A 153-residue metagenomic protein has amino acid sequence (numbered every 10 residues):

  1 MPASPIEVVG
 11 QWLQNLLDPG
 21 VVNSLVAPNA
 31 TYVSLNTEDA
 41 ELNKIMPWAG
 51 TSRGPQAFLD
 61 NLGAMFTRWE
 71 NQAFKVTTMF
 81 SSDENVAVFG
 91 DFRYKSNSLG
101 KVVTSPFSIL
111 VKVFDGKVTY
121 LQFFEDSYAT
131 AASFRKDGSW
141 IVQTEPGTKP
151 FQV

Functional and structural regions predicted by a protein language model:
M1-P2, P47, T51, G100: Alpha-helix initiation/capping motif
P2-S34: Short acidic-aromatic low-complexity motifs
W12, L25, N61, M65 (+1 more regions): Residues that form generic nucleotide/phosphate-binding pockets
W12, V21-N23, A30, G54 (+4 more regions): Hydrophobic pocket/interface hotspot
L13-V22, I45-W48, M65-W69, F89: Short, mixed-charge, low-aromatic patches
P28-E84: A solvent-exposed, acidic/Ser-Thr-rich amphipathic alpha-helical stretch
F66-V153: A beta-strand edge to alpha-helix "cap/lid" segment located at domain peripheries
